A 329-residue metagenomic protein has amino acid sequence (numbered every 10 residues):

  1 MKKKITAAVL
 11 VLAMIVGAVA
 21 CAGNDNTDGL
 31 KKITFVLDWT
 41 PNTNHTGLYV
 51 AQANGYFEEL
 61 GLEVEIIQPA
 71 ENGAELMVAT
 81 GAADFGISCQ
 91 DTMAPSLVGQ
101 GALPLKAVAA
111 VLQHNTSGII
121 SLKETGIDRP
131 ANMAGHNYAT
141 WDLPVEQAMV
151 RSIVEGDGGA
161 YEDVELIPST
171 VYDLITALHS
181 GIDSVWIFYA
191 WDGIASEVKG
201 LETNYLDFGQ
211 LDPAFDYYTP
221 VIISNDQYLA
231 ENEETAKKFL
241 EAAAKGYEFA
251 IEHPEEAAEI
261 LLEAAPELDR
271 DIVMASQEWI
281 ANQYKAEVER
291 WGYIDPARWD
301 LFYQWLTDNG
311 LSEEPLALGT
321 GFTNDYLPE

Functional and structural regions predicted by a protein language model:
M1-K32, E329: Short, low-complexity disordered leader/linker segments with a strong preference for bacterial N-terminal type II
N26-T170, I175, H179-I187, L206 (+1 more regions): Short, glycine-/small- and polar/acidic-enriched structural segments that line small-molecule recognition paths
Q52-A53, E58, E155, E197 (+3 more regions): Short polybasic/polar patches that bind polyanions
A83, I87-S88, A281-Y293, T323-E329: Short amphipathic alpha-helical segments at helix boundaries and their inter-helical linkers
T92, D173-T176, S180-A265: Pocket-lining segment of extracytoplasmic ligand-binding domains
Y161-E165, A265-E278, S312-T320: Short, surface-exposed acidic
A230-D308: Secondary-structure end/capping motifs
W299-E329: Conserved C-terminal helix/tail region of periplasmic/extracytoplasmic solute-binding proteins
